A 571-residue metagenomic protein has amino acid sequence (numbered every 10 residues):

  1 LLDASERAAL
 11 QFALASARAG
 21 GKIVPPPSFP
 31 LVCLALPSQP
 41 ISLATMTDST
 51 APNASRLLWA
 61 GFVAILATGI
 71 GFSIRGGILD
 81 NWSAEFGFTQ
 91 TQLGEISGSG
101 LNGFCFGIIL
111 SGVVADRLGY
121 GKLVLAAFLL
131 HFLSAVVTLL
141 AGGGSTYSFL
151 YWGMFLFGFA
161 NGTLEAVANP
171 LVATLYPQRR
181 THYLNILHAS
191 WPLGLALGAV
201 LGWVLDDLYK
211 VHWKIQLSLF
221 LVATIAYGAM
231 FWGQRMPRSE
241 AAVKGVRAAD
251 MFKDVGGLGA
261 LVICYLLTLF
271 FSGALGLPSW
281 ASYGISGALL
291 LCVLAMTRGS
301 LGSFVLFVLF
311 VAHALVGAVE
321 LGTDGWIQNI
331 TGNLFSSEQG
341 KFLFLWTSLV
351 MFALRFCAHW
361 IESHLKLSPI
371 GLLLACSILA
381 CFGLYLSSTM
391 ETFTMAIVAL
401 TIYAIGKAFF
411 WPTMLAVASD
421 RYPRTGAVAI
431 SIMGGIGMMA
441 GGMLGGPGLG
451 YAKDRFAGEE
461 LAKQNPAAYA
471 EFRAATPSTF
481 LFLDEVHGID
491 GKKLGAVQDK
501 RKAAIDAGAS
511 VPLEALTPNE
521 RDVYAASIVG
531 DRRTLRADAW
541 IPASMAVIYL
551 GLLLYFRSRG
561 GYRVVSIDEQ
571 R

Functional and structural regions predicted by a protein language model:
R56-W82, F86-F88, T323-Q328, G446: Extracytoplasmic
R75-G76, A260-S279, G299-L345, G442-G450: Extracytoplasmic gate region of multi-pass secondary transporters
G98-V113, L345-C357: Central cavity-lining transmembrane alpha-helices of secondary-active solute carriers, predominantly the Major
L129-G144, L379-E391: C-terminal ends and interior cores of transmembrane alpha-helices in multi-pass membrane transporters/permeases
T181-G202, M433-G446: Glycine-rich segments within core transmembrane alpha-helices of 12-TM secondary carriers
S190-S286: Helix-loop-helix hairpin linking two adjacent transmembrane segments in secondary transporters
P447-A539, R571: Low-complexity, proline/glycine-enriched hydrophobic segments characteristic of transmembrane helices
